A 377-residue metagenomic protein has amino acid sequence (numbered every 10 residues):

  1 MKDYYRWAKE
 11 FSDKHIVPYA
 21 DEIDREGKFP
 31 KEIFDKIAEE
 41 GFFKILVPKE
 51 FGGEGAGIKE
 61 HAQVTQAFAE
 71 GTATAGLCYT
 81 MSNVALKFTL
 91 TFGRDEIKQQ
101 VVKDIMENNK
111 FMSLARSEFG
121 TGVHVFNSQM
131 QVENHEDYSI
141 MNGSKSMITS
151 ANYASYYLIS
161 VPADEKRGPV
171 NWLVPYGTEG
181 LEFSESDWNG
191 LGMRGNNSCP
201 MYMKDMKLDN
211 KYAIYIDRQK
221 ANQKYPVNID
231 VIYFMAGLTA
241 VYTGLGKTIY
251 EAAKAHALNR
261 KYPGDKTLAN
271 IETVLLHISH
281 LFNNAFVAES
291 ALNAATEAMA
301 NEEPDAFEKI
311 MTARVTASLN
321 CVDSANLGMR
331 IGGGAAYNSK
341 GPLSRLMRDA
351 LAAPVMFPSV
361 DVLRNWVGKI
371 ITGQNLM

Functional and structural regions predicted by a protein language model:
M1, E26, P30, I97-K98 (+4 more regions): Residue-level recognition of alpha-helical structural elements
S12, V64, M141-G143, M203 (+3 more regions): Buried hydrophobic positions in well-ordered alpha/beta secondary-structure cores of metabolic enzymes
A20-D24, F286-T316, M329-Y337: C-terminal helix-coil-helix/basic helical segment that borders enzyme active sites and/or dimer interfaces and provides
F29-E39, F43-K145, T149: Glycine-rich flavin
S144-F183: A short core secondary-structure module
G190-A285: Glycine-rich beta->alpha junctions and the first turn(s) of the following alpha-helix
T239, G246, A253, L281 (+5 more regions): Amphipathic alpha-helices that form helix-helix packing interfaces
G334-M377: Glycine-rich phosphate/cofactor-binding loops in nucleotide/flavin-utilizing enzymes
